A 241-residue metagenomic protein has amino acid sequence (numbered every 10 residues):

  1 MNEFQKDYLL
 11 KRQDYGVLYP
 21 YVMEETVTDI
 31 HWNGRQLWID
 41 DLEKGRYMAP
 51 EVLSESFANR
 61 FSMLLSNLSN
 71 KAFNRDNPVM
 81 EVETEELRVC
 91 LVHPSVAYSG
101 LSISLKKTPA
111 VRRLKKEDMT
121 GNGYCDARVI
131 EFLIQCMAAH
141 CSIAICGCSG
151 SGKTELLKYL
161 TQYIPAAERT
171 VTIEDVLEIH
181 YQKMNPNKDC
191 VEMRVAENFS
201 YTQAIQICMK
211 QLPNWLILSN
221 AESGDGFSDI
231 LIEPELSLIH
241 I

Functional and structural regions predicted by a protein language model:
F4-V27, S69-N77: Phosphate-interacting basic helix/loop segments used at nucleotide- and nucleic-acid interfaces
E24, W38-D40, K44-A139, M184: P-loop NTP-binding catalytic core
S142: Walker A (P-loop) ATP-phosphate-binding motif of ABC ATPase nucleotide-binding domains
I145: Hydrophobic anchor at the beta1->P-loop junction of P-loop NTPases
S149: The conserved Walker
K153: Conserved lysine of the Walker
L156: Hydrophobic positions on the alpha1 helix immediately C-terminal to the Walker A/P-loop
Y159-L238: Switch/coupling sub-region of P-loop NTPases
